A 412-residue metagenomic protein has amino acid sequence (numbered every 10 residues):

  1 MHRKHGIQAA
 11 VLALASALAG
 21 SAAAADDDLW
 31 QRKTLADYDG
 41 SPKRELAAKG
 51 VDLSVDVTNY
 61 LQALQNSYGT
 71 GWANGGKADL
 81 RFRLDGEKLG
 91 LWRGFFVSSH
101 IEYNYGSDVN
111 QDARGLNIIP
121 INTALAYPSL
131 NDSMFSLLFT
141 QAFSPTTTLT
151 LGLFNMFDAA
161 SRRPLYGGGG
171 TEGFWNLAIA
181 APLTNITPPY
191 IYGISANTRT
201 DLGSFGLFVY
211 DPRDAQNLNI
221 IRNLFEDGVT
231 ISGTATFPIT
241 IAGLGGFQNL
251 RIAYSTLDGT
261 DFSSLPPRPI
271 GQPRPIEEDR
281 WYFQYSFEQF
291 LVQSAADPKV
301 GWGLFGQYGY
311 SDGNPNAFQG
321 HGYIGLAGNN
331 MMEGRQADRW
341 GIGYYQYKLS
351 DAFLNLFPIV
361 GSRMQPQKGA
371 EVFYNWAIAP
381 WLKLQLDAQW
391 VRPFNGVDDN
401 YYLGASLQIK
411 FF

Functional and structural regions predicted by a protein language model:
A25-W30, D37-L53, L84-S98, T146 (+6 more regions): Short loop/turn motifs that connect adjacent beta-strands in outer-membrane beta-barrel proteins
V55-L61, V97-Y103, L149-N155, L207-D211 (+5 more regions): Transmembrane beta-barrel strands of outer-membrane/channel proteins
Q62-G76, L91-L137, N223-L224, F394 (+1 more regions): Surface-exposed loop and membrane-interface regions of Gram-negative outer-membrane beta-barrel proteins
L80-F82, L137, I194, G233-A235 (+6 more regions): Membrane-embedded beta-strands of outer-membrane beta-barrel proteins, especially the hydrophobic/small aromatic
N110-L138, P145-G233, G361-R363: Surface-exposed coil loops of outer-membrane beta-barrel proteins
T146, L177-S294, K299-S311: Signature for the C-terminal beta-barrel architecture of outer-membrane proteins
T234-T236, R251-E278, E288, Q293 (+1 more regions): Outer membrane beta-barrel transmembrane domains
D399-F412: Outer-membrane beta-barrel "beta-signal"
